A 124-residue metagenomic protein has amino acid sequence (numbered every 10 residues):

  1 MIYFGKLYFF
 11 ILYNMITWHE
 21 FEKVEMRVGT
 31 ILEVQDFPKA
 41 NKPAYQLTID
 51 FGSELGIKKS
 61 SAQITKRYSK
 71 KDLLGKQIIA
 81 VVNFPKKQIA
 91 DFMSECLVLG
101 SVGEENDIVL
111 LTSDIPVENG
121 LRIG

Functional and structural regions predicted by a protein language model:
M1-N14: N-terminal amphipathic/basic-hydrophobic helices that include classical n-h-c signal peptides and signal-anchor
I11-G124: Phosphate-backbone binding interfaces of nucleic-acid-interacting proteins
